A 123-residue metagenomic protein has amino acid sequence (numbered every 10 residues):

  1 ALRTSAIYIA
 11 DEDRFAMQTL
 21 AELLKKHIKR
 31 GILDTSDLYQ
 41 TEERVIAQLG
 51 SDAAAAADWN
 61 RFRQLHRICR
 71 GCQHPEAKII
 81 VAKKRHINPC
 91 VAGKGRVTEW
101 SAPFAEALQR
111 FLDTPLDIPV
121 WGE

Functional and structural regions predicted by a protein language model:
A1-E123: Histidine-centered, transition-metal-coordinating active-site segments
